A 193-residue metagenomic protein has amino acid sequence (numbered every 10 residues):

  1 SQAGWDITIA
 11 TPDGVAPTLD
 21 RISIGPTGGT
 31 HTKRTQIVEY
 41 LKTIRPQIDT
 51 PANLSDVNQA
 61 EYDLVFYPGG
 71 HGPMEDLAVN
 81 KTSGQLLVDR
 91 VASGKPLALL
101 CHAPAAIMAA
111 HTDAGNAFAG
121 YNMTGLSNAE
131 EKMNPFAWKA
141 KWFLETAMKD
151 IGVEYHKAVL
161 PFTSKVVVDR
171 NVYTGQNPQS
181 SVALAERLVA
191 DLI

Functional and structural regions predicted by a protein language model:
S1-S93, L97, A105-I193: Extended, subdomain-level signal for the structured scaffold at the beginning of enzyme domains
C101: Catalytic nucleophile serine of serine hydrolases, specifically the conserved "nucleophile elbow" pentapeptide
